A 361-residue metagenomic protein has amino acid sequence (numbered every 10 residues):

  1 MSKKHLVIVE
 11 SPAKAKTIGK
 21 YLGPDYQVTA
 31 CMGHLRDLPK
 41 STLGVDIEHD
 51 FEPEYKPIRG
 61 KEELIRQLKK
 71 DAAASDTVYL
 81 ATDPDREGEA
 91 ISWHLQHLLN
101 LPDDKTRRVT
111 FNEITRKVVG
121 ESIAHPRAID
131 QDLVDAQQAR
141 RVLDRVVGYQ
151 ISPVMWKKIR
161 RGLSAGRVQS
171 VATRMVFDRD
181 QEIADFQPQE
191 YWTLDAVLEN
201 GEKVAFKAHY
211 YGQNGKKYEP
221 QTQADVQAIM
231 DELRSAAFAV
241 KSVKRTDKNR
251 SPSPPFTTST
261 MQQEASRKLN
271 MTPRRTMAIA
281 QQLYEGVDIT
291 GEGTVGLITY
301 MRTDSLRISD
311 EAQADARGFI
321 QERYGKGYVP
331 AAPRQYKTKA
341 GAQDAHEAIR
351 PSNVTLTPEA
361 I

Functional and structural regions predicted by a protein language model:
M1-I361: Toprim catalytic domain recognition across nucleic-acid enzymes
